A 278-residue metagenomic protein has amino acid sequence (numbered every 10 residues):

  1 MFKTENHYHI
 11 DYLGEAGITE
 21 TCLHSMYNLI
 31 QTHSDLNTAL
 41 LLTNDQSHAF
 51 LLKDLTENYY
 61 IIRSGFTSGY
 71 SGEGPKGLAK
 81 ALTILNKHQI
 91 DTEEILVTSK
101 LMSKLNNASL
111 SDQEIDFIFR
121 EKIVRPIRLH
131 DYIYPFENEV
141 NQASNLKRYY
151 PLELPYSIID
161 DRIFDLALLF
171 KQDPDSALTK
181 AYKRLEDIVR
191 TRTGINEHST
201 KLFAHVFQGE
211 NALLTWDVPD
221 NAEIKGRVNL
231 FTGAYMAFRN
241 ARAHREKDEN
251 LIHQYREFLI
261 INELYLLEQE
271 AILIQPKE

Functional and structural regions predicted by a protein language model:
F2-H48, L55-E57, L82-K87, L105-F117 (+1 more regions): Bulky hydrophobic segments
E15, R63-S71: A short, exposed loop/beta-hairpin motif centered on an aromatic-Gly-Thr core
L78-L85, F258-Y265: Short amphipathic C-terminal alpha-helix that caps PH/PH-like domains
E93-V97, M102-S111, A243-K247, H253-L259 (+1 more regions): Short, compact, well-ordered microdomains
E121-N141: Long, compositionally biased intrinsically disordered regions
Q142-A234, K247-I252, Q269-E278: Amphipathic alpha-helical interface elements
